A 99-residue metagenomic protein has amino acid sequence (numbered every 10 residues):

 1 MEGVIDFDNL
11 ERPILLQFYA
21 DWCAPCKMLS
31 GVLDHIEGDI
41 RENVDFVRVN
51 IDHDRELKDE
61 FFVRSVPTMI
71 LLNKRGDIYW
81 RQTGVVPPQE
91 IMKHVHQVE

Functional and structural regions predicted by a protein language model:
M1-P13: A short beta-strand-turn-helix
E11-I14, F18-W22, S65: Short pre-active-site segment immediately N-terminal to redox-active cysteine/selenocysteine motifs in thiol-based
L15-L16, F46, M69: Hydrophobic beta-strand anchors of alpha/beta hydrolase catalytic cores
C23-C26, M69: The canonical Cys-X-X-Cys-His
K27-I40: Typically the conserved alpha-helix immediately C-terminal to a functionally engaged Cys/Sec in thioredoxin-like
I51-K58: Structural microenvironment flanking redox-active thiols in thiol-disulfide oxidoreductases
E60-R64: A short glycine-leucine-enriched loop at secondary-structure breakpoints that most characteristically corresponds
S65, I70-E99: Non-catalytic, surface beta->alpha helical segment in thiol-disulfide oxidoreductase systems
